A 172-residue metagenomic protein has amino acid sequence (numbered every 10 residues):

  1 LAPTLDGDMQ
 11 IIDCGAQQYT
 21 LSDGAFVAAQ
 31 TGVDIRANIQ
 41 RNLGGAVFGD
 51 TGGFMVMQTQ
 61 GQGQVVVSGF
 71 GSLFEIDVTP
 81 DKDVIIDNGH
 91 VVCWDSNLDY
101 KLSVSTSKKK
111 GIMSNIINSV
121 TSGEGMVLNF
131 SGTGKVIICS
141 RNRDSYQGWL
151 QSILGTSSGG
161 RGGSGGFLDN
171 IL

Functional and structural regions predicted by a protein language model:
L1-L172: Composition-driven recognition of glycine/serine/threonine/acidic- and proline-rich low-complexity segments and repeats
